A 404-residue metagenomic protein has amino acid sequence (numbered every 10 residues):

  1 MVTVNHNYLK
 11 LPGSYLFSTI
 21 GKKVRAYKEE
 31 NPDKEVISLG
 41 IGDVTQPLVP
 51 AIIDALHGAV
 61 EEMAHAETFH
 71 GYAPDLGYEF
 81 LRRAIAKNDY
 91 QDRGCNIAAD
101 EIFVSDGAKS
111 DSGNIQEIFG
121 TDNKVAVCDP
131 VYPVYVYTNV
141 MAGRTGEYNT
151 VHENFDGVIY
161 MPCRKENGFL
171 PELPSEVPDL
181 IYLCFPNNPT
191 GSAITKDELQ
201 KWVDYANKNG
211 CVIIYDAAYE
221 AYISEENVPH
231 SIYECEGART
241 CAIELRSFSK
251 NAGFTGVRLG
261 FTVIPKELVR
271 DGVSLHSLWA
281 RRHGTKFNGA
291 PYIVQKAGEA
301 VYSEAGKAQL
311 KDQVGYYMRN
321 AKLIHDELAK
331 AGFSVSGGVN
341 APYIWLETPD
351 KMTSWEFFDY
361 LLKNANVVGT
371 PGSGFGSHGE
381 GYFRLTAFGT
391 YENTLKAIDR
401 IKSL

Functional and structural regions predicted by a protein language model:
V2-D106, V301-A305: N-terminal small-domain helix-loop-helix segment of the aminotransferase-like
N31, A142, K208-N209, A331 (+1 more regions): Helix C-cap/helix->beta junction micro-motif
E67-A206, E220-C235: Conserved core of the PLP fold type I
K87, K351, Y360-T370, G374-L404: PLP-dependent enzyme catalytic core of the Aspartate aminotransferase-like
N123, K208-C211, R239-T240: A short helix->loop->beta-strand "cap" motif at the edges of active sites that frequently abuts
E234-G315, K322-D326: Conserved core segment of the aminotransferase class I/II
E299, V314-H325, V335-E347, G379: Conserved glycine-rich beta-strand-loop-beta hairpin in the small C-terminal domain of fold type I
